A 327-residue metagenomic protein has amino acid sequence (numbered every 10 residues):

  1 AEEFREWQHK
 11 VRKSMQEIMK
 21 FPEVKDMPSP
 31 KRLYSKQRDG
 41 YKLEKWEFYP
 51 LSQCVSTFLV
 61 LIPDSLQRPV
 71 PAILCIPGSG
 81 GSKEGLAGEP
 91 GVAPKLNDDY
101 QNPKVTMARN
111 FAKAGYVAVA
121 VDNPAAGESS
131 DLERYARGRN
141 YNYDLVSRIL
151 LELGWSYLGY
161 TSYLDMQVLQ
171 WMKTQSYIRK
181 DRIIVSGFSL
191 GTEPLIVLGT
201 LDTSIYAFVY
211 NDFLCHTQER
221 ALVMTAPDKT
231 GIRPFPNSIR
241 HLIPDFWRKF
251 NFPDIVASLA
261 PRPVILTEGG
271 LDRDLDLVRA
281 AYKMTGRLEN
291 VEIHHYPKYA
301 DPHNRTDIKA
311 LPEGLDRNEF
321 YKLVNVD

Functional and structural regions predicted by a protein language model:
A1-K42, Y321, N325-D327: N-terminal targeting or regulatory segments adjacent to alpha/beta-hydrolase or S9 domains
F21-R68, A72: N-terminal cap/lid segment of alpha/beta-hydrolase-fold proteins
R68, L74-Y163, K173-T174, A221-L222: Cap/lid segment of the alpha/beta-hydrolase catalytic domain
L145-E152, Y206-V256, P261, L271-D274 (+1 more regions): Mobile cap/lid helix-loop segments that gate and shape the active-site cleft of serine hydrolases
Y177-S189: Alpha/beta-hydrolase fold nucleophile elbow
T192-T203: Short glycine-enriched nucleophile-adjacent loop and the immediately C-terminal alpha-helix near the catalytic center
P261-E268, E292-I293: Catalytic His-Asp charge-relay segment
R279, M284-D327: C-terminal catalytic histidine-bearing segment of alpha/beta-hydrolase fold enzymes
